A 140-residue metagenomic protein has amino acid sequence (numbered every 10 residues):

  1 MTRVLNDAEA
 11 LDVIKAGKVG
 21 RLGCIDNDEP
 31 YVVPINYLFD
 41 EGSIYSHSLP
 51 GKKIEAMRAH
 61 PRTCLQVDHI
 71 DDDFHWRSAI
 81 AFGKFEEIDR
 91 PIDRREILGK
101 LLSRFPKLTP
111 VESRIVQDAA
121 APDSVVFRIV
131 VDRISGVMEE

Functional and structural regions predicted by a protein language model:
M1-A16: Extreme N-terminal tail/first-helix region
A10-L11, I54, L98: Short amphipathic alpha-helical segments and helix-helix/interface helices
G17-L49, L65-Q66: Short beta-strand segments
S48-G51, T63-D68, P106-I115: Short acidic (Asp/Glu) patches
L49, A59-D68, H75-E86: Active-site-adjacent structural patch at catalytic or cofactor/ligand-binding sites
K52-I54, D72: Short, surface-exposed beta-strand-loop junctions and turns on beta-sheet-rich folds
D73-E140: Charged, gly/pro-rich active-site loop segments
